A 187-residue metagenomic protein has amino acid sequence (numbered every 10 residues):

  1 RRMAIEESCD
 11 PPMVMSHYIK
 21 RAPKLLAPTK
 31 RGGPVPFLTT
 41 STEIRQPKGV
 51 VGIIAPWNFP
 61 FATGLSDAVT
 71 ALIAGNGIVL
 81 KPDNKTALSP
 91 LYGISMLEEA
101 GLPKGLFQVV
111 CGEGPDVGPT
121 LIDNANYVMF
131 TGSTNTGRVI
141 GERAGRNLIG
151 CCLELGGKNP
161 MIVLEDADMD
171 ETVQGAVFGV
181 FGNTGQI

Functional and structural regions predicted by a protein language model:
R1-T40: N-terminal Rossmann-like NAD(P)+-binding subdomain of aldehyde/semialdehyde dehydrogenases
M15, G75, F107, V128 (+1 more regions): Residue-level signal for inorganic ion chemistry
G32-K104, L148: Conserved small-residue-rich beta-alpha loop and adjacent elements that most often cradle the phosphate/pyrophosphate
T40-T42, Q108-Y127: A structured beta-alpha segment of the ubiquitous adenosine-cofactor-binding alpha/beta core
A68-V69, G118, G137, G141: Generic hydrophobic/aromatic pocket-lining and core-packing "Φ" positions
V69, Y127-T131: Periplasmic-binding protein-like
G75-N76, K81-D83, C111, T131-G132 (+1 more regions): Short beta->alpha connector loops at strand-helix junctions that form conserved, small/polar/Pro-enriched
A125-Y127, N135-I187: ALDH superfamily catalytic-core signature
